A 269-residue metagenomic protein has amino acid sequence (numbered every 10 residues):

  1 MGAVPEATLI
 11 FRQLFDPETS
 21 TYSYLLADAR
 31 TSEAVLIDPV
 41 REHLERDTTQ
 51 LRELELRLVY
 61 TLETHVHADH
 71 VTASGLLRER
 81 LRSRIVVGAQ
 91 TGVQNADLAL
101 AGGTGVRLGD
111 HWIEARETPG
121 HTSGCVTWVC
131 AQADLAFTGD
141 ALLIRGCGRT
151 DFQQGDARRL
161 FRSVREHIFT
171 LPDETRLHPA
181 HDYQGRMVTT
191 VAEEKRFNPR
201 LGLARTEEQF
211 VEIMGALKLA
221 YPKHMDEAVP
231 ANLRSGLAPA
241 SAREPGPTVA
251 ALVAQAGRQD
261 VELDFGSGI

Functional and structural regions predicted by a protein language model:
G2-R57, W128-G139, R145, I269: Conserved beta-strand hairpin/beta-sheet module of binuclear metal-dependent hydrolase folds, prominently
G2-V4, R162-R176, A180-I269: Accessory terminal helices/loops
Q13, L25, G105-A131, L135: Core dinuclear metal-dependent hydrolase active-site scaffold
S20, R41-E117, D134, F197: Active-site HxH/HxHxD metal-binding segment of metal-dependent hydrolases
L26, D38, H65, L77 (+6 more regions): Divalent metal-coordination and catalytic microenvironments
A34-I37, I113-A115, L135-T138, P179 (+1 more regions): Short hydrophobic-aromatic micro-motifs
P39, V66, Q90-T91, H121-T122 (+5 more regions): Active-site metal-binding loops of divalent metal-dependent hydrolases
C125-R162, E166-T170: A contiguous binding-surface segment within folded domains or other stable secondary-structure elements
